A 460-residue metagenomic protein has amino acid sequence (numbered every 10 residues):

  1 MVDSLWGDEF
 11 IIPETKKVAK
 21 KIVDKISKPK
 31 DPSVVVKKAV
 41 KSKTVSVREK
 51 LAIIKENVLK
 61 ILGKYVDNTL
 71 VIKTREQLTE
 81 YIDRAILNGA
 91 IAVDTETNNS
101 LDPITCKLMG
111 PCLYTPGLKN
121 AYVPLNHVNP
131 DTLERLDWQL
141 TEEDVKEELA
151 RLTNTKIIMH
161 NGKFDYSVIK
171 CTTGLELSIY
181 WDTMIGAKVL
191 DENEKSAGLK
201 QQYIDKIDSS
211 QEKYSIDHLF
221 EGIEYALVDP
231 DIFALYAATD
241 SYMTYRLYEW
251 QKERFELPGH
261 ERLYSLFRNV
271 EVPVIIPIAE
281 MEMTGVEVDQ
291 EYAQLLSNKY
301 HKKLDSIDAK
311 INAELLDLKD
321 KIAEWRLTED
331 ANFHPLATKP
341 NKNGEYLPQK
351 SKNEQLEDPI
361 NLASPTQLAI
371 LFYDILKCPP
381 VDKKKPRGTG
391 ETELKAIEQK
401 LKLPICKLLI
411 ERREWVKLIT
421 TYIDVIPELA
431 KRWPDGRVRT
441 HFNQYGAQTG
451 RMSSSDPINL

Functional and structural regions predicted by a protein language model:
M1-D131, E194, D205-I207, Y214-L460: Conserved "right-hand" nucleotidyltransferase catalytic core of DNA-directed polymerases
E80-R84, D137-T155: Short, basic/hydrophobic alpha-helical segments
A92, T155-G162: Acidic beta-strand-to-loop metal/phosphate-binding motif
T97-N99, K163, I185: Short, glycine/acidic-enriched loop or turn micro-motifs at the edges of active sites
L101, I169-S178: Substrate-recognition/cap helix-loop segment adjacent to the acidic, metal-dependent catalytic center of Asp-based
L152-I157, E357-P359: Short active-site oxyanion
D165-C171, L371: Phosphate- and divalent-cation-binding pockets in alpha/beta enzyme and binding domains that engage nucleotide-derived
L175-E192, L199-K200: Conserved beta-strand -> loop -> alpha-helix junction used to position metal-binding or nucleic-acid-contacting
